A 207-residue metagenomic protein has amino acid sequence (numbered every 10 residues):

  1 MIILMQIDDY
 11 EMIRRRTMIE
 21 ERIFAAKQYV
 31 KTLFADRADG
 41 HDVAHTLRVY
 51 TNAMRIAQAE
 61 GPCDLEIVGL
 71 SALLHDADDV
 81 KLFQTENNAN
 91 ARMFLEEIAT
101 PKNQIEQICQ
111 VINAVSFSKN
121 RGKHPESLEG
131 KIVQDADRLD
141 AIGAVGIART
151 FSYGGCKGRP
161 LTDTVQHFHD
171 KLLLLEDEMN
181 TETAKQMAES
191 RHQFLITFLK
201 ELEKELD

Functional and structural regions predicted by a protein language model:
I2-T17: Short, Lys/Arg-enriched N-terminal segments with co-localized hydrophobic residues within the first ~10-30 amino acids
R16-M18, I23, F34-G61, L74 (+1 more regions): Divalent metal-dependent phosphate-bond-processing catalytic cores, especially two-metal-ion Mg2+/Mn2+ enzymes that act
V43-Y50, L65, G69, I105-N113 (+1 more regions): Short, well-structured alpha-helical segments
V49, N87-E97: An active-site-proximal "capping" alpha-helix that borders the catalytic cofactor pocket
L65-F83, A91, I108-S118: His-Asp-centered metal-binding catalytic motifs of divalent-metal-dependent phosphohydrolases/nucleases
Q84-N88, A144-V145: Conserved strand-to-helix beginnings and helix N-cap segments that scaffold or border functional pockets
M93-P125: Hydrophobic, well-structured mid-protein blocks that either form specific transmembrane helices
